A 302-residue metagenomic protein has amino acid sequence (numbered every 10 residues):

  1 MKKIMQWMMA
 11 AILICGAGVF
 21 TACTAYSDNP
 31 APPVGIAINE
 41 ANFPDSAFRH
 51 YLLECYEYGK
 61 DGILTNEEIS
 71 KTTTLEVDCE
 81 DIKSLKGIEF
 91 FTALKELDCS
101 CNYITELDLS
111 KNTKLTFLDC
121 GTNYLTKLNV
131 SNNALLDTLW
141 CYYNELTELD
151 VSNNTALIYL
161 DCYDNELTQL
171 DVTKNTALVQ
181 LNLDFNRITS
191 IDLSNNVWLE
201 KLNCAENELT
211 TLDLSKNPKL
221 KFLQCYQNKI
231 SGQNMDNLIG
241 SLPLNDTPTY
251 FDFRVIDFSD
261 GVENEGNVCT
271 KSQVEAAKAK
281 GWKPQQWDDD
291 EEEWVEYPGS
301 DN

Functional and structural regions predicted by a protein language model:
I4-Q6, L13-I14, V19, C23-D98 (+5 more regions): N-terminal capping/linker segments that flank leucine-rich repeat
V34-N42, E106, E148, Q169 (+1 more regions): A detector of helix-start/N-cap boundary segments at the beginnings of structured domains
T72, L94, I104, L115 (+11 more regions): Conserved hydrophobic position(s) of the canonical leucine-rich repeat
T73-V77, L97-C99, T116-C120, D137-C141 (+5 more regions): Conserved hydrophobic beta-strand positions in leucine-rich repeat
E80, N102, N123, N144 (+5 more regions): Consensus "Asn ladder" position of solenoid repeat domains
L85-I88, L107-L109, L128, L149 (+5 more regions): Canonical leucine-rich repeat
L109-T113, V130-L135, V151-A156, V172-A177 (+2 more regions): Right-handed parallel beta-helix/beta-solenoid
N182-D184, N196-T210, N217: Eukaryotic tandem repeat interaction scaffolds
